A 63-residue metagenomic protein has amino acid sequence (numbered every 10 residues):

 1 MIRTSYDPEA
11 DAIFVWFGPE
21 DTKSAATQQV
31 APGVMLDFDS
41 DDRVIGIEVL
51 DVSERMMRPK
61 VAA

Functional and structural regions predicted by a protein language model:
M1, P32-V34: Short loop/turn microsegments at loop-to-beta-strand junctions
T4: Phosphate/ribose-recognition catalytic cores of enzymes acting on nucleotide-derived substrates
D7-P8, F38-D39: Short, acidic, Ser/Thr-enriched surface-loop or helix-capping motifs
D21, D51-E54: A short acidic/small-residue loop/turn micro-motif
A26-Q29: Short loop/turn motifs at secondary-structure junctions and domain boundaries
S53-A63: A short, polar/charged loop-to-alpha-helix boundary motif
